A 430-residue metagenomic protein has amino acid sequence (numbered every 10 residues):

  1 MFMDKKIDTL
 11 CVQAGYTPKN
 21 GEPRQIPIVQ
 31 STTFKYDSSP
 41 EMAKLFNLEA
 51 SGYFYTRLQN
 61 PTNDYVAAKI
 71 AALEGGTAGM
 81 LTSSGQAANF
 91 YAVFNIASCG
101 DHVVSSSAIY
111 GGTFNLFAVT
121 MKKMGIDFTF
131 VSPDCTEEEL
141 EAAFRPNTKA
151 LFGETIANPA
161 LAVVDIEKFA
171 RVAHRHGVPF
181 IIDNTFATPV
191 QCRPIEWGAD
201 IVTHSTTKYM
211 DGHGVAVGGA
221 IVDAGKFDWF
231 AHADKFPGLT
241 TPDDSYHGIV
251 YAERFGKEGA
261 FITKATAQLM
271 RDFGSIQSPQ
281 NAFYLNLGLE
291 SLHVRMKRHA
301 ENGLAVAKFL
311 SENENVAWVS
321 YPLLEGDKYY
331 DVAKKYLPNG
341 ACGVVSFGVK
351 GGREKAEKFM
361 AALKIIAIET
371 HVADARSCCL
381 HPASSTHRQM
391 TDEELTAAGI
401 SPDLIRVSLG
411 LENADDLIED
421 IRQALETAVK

Functional and structural regions predicted by a protein language model:
F2, D8-T17, G79-E312: Conserved PLP-enzyme active-site core in the AAT-like
F2-N60, A68: N-terminal "arm"/small-domain region of PLP-dependent enzymes with the aminotransferase-like
T33, A224-F227, V349-E354: Short loop segments at secondary-structure junctions
S38-F90, G112-T120: Conserved N-terminal alpha-helix of the aminotransferase class I/II PLP-enzyme fold
G75, N147, N315-W318, I365 (+1 more regions): Glycine-centered tight turns that cap/initiate beta-strands
A118-V119, D127-F128, A142, P146-K149 (+4 more regions): PLP-dependent enzyme catalytic core of the Aspartate aminotransferase-like
V222, S346-G348, S408-G410: Short hydrophobic/aromatic beta-strand micro-patches that form the beta-sheet surface supporting nucleotide- or nucleic
F273-I276, Q280-A282, L287-S291, M296-S377 (+2 more regions): Conserved small-domain helix->loop->beta segment predominantly found in fold-type I
